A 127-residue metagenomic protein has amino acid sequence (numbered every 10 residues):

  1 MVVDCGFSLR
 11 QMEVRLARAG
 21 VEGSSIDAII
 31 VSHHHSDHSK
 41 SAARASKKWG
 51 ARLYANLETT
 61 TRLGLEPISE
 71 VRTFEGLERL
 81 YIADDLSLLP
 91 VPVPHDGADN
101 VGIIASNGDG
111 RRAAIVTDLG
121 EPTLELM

Functional and structural regions predicted by a protein language model:
M1-A19, D99-T117: Conserved beta-strand hairpin/beta-sheet module of binuclear metal-dependent hydrolase folds, prominently
C5-F7, H34, V93-D96, T117-E121: Active-site metal-binding loops of divalent metal-dependent hydrolases
S8-A55: Active-site metal-binding motif and surrounding structural segment of the metallo-beta-lactamase
L16-V21, R79-D84, L126-M127: Short amphipathic alpha-helix with an adjacent loop that forms part of the alpha/beta core around
I30, L89, I115: Conserved Rossmann-like nucleotide-binding pocket used by diverse enzymes that bind dinucleotide cofactors
H35-S39, T60-L63, G97, E121-L124: Active-site environment of divalent metal-dependent phosphoester hydrolases
A55-G110: Metallo-beta-lactamase
A113-M127: Active-site-proximal loop/helix segments of hydrolase catalytic cores
